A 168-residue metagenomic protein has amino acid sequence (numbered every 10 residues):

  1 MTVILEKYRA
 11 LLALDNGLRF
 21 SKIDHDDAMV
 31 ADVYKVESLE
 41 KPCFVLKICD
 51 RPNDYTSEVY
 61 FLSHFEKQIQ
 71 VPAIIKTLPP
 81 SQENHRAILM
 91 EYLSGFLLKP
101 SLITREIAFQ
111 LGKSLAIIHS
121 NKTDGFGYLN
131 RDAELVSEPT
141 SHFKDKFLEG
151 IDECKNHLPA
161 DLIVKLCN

Functional and structural regions predicted by a protein language model:
M1-F20: Juxta-kinase regulatory segment immediately upstream of eukaryotic protein kinase catalytic domains
R9, S63-E66, L148: Class I S-adenosyl-L-methionine
A13-N16, H119, T123, K155 (+1 more regions): Secondary-structure transition/hinge residues
G17-S21, A160-I163: Short, surface-exposed acidic
S21-K22, N168: Short, P/G- and charge-enriched loop/turn segments at secondary-structure junctions
I23-D32, E37-H142: ATP-binding pocket architecture of kinase catalytic cores
I88, R131-N168: Active-site catalytic-loop/activation-segment of kinase and kinase-like phosphoryl-transfer enzymes
